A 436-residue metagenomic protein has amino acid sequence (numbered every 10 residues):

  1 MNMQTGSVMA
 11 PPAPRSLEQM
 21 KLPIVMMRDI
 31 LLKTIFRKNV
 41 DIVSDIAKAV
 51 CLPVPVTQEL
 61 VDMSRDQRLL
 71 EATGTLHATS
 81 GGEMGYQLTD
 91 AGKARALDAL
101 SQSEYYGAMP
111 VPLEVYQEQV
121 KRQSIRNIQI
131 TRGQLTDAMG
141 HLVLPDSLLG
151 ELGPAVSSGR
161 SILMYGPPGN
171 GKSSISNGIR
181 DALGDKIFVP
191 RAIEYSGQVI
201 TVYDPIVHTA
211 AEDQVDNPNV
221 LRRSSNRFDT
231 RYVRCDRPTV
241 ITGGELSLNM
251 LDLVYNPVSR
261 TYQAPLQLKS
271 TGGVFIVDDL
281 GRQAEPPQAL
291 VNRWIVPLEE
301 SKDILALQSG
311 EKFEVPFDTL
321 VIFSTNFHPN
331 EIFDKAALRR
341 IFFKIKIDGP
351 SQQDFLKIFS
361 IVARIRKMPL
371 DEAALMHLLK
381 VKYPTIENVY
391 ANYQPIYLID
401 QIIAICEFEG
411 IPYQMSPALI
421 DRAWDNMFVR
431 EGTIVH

Functional and structural regions predicted by a protein language model:
Q4-I30: Short alpha-helical segments that sit at the start of domains
R37-A49: Short acidic, hydrophobic short linear motifs in intrinsically disordered regions
D62-I128: Interdomain "pre-motor" coupling segment immediately N-terminal to P-loop NTPase/helicase cores
K121-L149, T385-E387: Dynamic helix-loop-helix/coil hinge segments at AAA+ ATPase domain boundaries and subdomain interfaces
G140-L320: Conserved ASCE/P-loop NTPase catalytic core
F333-G349: A short helix-turn-beta junction within AAA+ P-loop NTPase domains corresponding to the substrate/partner-engaging
F359-D421: Conserved AAA+ ATPase small/helical "lid" subdomain
S416-H436: C-terminal engagement/docking regions of AAA+ P-loop ATPases
